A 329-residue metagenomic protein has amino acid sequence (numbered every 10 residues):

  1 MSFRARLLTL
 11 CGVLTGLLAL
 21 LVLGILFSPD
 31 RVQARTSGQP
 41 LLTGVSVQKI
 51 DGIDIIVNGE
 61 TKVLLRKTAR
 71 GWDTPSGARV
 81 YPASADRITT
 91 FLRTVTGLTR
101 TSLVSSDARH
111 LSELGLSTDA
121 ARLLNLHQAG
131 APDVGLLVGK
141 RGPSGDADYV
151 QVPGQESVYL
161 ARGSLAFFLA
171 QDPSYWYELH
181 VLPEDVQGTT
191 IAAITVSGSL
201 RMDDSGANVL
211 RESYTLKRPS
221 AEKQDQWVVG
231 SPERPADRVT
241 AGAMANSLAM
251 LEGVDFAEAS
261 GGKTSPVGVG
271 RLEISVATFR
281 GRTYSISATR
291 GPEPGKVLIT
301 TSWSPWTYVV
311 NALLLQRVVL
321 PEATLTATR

Functional and structural regions predicted by a protein language model:
M1-R329: Secondary-structure "cap/kink" motif recognition
